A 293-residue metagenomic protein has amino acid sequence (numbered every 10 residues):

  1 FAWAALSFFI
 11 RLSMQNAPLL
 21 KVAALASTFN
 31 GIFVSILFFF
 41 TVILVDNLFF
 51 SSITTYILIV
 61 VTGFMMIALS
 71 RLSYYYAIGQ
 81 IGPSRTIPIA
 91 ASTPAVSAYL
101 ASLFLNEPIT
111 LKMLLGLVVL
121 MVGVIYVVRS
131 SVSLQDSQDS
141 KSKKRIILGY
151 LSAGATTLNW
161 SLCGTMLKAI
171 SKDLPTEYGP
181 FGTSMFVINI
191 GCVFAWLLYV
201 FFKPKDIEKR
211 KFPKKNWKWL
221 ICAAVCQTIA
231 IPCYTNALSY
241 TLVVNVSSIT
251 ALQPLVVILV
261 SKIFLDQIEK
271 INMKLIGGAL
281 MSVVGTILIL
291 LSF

Functional and structural regions predicted by a protein language model:
F1-A2, S7-K21, L25-V61, R71-I81 (+8 more regions): Membrane-interface interhelical linkers
A4, S35, G63-A68, P94-Y99 (+8 more regions): Hydrophobic/small/kink-forming positions within alpha-helical transmembrane segments of polytopic membrane proteins
S7-R11, Y74-Y75, T86, P94-S97 (+6 more regions): Interfacial helix-capping/hinge residues at the ends of transmembrane alpha-helices
K21, R85, P108-M113, T183 (+2 more regions): Residue-level recognition of membrane-helix boundary sites in multi-pass small-molecule transporters
S27-G31, A91-A95, L117-L120, V124 (+4 more regions): Residue-level recognition of pore/gate-forming positions within transmembrane alpha-helices of multi-pass
F50-G63, F104-L115: Membrane helix-loop-helix hairpins that form the core translocation module of multi-pass transporters
Q80, S84-S92, L114, F186 (+2 more regions): Replace "multi-pass membrane enzymes" with "multi-pass membrane proteins
A95-L115, V127, L255-I276: C-terminal transmembrane-helix exit sites in multi-pass transporters
